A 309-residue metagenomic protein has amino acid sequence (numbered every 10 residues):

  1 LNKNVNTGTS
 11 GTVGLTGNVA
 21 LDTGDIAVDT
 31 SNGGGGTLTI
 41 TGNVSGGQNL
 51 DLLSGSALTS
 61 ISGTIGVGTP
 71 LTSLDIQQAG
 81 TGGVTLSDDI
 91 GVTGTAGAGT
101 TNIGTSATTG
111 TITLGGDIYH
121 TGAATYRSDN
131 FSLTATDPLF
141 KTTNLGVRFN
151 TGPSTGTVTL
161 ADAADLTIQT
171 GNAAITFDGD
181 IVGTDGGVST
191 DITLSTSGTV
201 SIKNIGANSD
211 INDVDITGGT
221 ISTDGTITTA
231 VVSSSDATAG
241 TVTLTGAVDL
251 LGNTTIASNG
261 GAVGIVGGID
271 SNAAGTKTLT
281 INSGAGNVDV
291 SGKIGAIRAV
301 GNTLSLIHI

Functional and structural regions predicted by a protein language model:
K3, G11-V13, G17-V19, G24-I26 (+34 more regions): The right-handed parallel beta-helix/beta-solenoid scaffold, focusing on the short coil/turn and N-cap positions
T30-N32, T105, S258: Short acidic, glycine-rich loop/turn motifs
P153, G183, I269-S271: Outer-membrane beta-barrel proteins
I307-I309: Conserved small/polar residues in nucleotide/adenosyl-binding loops
